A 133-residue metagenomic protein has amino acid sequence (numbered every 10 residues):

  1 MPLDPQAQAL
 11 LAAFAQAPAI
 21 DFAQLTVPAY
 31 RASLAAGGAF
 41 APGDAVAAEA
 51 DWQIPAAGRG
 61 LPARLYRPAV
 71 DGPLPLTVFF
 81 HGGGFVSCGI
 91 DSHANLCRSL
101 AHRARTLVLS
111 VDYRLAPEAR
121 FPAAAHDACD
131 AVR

Functional and structural regions predicted by a protein language model:
M1-L65: A glycine/proline-hinged amphipathic helix-loop "lid/cap" segment that gates access to hydrophobic ligand pockets
A56-G58, A69, F80: A generic beta-sheet turn/junction motif
G60, L74-P75, T106-V108: Structural motif
A63, P73-G83: Short beta-strand element of the alpha/beta-hydrolase
F79, G84-S87, D91-S92, V108: Serine-hydrolase catalytic-loop signature spanning alpha/beta hydrolases and amidase-signature enzymes
D91-V111, H126: Short amphipathic alpha-helix adjacent to the substrate-entry channel of hydrolases
D112-A116: Short beta-to-alpha linker loops that shape the active-site pocket of alpha/beta-hydrolase fold enzymes
A119-R133: Alpha/beta-hydrolase active-site loop
